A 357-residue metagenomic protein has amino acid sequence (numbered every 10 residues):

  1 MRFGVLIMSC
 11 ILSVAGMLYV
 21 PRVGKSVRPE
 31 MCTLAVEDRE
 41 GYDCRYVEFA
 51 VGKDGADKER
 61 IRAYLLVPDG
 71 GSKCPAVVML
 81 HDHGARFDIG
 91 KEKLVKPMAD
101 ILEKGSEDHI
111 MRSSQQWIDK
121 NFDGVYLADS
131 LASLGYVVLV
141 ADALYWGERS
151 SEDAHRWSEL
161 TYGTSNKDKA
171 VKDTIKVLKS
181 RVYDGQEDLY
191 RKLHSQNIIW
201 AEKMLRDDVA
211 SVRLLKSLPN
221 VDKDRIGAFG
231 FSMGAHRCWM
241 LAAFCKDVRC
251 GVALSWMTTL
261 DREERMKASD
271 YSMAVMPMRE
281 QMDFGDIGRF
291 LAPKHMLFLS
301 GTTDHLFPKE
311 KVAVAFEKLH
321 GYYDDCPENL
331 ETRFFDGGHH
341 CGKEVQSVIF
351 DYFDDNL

Functional and structural regions predicted by a protein language model:
V27-G71: N-terminal cap/lid segment of alpha/beta-hydrolase-fold proteins
R62-A63, K73-G84: Short beta-strand element of the alpha/beta-hydrolase
H83-R206, K216, E263-R265: Cap/lid segment of the alpha/beta-hydrolase catalytic domain
E187-I198, D207-A210, D247-R289, P293 (+2 more regions): Mobile cap/lid helix-loop segments that gate and shape the active-site cleft of serine hydrolases
N220-S232: Alpha/beta-hydrolase fold nucleophile elbow
G230-M240: Glycine-rich nucleophile elbow surrounding the catalytic serine of serine-hydrolase chemistry
L291, F298-S300: Short beta-strand/loop motif that positions the catalytic acidic residue of the alpha/beta-hydrolase fold
Y323-L357: C-terminal catalytic histidine-bearing segment of alpha/beta-hydrolase fold enzymes
